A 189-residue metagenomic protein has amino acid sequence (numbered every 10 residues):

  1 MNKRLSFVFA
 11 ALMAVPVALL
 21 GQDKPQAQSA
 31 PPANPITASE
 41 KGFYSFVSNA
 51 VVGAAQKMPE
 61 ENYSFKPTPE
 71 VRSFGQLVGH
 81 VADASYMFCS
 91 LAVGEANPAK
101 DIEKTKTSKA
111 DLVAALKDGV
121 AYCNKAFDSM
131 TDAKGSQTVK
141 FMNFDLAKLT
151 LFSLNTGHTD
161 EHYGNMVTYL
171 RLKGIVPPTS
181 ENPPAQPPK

Functional and structural regions predicted by a protein language model:
M1-R4: Positively charged n-region of N-terminal signal peptides that target proteins for export
V8-A18: Bacterial N-terminal signal peptides
L19-G21, A27: Boundary at the C-terminal end of the N-terminal hydrophobic targeting segment
Q26-I36, A92-T105: Acidic/histidine-rich, surface-exposed loop or edge segments in extracytoplasmic proteins
P31-N34, S39, D111, N124: Terminal, regulation- and interaction-focused segments at domain boundaries
K41-V52, N62-D101, K140-K189: Short, contiguous alpha-helical
F43, A54, T105-K140, L146-H162: Acidic/histidine-rich alpha-helical segments that form the ligand environment of transition-metal centers
